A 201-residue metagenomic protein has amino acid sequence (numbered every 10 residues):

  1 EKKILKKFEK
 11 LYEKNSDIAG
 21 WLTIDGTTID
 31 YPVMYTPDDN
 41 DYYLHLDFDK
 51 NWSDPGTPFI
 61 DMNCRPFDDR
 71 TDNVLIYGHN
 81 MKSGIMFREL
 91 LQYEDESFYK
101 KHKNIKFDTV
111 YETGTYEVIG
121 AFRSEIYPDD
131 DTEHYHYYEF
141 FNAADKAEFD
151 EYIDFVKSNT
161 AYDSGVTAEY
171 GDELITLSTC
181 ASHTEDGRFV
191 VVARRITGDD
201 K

Functional and structural regions predicted by a protein language model:
E1-K201: Solvent-exposed, non-transmembrane regions of membrane-associated and secreted proteins
